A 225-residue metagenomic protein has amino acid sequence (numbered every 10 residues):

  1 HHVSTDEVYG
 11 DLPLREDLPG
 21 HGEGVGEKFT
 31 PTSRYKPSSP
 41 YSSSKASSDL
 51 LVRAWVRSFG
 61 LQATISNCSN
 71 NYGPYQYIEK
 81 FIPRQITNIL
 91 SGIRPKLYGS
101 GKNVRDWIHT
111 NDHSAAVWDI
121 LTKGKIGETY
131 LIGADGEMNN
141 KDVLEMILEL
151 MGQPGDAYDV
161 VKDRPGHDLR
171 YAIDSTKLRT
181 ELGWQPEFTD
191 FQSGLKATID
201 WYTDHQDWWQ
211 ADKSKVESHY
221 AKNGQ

Functional and structural regions predicted by a protein language model:
H1-S39: Conserved Rossmann-fold NAD(P)-dependent oxidoreductase catalytic core, especially the SDR/UDP-sugar
H1-V3, S66, Q85: Hydrophobic structural elements of the Rossmann-like NAD(P)H-binding subdomain that define the short-chain
T5, D49-P74, K96: Conserved beta-loop-beta element that borders a ligand/cofactor-binding pocket
V8-G10, K36-P40, T64-F81: Flexible, glycine-rich beta-alpha linker
R15-D17, I78-I86: A glycine/serine/threonine-rich, flexible loop-to-helix segment that serves as the NAD(P) cofactor-binding "lid"
P40, S44-S47: Active-site helix of classical SDR
S47, L51, W55, Q85 (+2 more regions): Hydrophobic alpha-helix immediately C-terminal to the catalytic Tyr-X-X-X-Lys motif of short-chain
P83, I89-Q225: C-terminal substrate-binding subdomain of Rossmann-fold SDR/epimerase-dehydratase oxidoreductases
